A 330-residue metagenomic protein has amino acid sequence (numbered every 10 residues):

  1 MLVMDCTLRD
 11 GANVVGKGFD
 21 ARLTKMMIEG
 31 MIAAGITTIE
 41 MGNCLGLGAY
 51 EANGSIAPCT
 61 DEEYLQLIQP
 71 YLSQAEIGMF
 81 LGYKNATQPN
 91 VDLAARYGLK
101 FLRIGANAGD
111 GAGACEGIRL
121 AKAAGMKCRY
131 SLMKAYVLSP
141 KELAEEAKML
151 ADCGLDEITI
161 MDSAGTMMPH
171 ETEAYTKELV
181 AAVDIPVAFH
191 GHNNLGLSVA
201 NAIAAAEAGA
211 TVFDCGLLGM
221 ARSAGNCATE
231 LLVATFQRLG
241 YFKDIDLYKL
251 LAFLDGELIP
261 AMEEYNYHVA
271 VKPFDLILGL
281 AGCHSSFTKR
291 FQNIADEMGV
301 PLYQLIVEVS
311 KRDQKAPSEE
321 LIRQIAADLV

Functional and structural regions predicted by a protein language model:
M1-V330: Catalytic cores and adjacent flexible loops of soluble metabolic enzymes that perform enolate/carbanion chemistry on
